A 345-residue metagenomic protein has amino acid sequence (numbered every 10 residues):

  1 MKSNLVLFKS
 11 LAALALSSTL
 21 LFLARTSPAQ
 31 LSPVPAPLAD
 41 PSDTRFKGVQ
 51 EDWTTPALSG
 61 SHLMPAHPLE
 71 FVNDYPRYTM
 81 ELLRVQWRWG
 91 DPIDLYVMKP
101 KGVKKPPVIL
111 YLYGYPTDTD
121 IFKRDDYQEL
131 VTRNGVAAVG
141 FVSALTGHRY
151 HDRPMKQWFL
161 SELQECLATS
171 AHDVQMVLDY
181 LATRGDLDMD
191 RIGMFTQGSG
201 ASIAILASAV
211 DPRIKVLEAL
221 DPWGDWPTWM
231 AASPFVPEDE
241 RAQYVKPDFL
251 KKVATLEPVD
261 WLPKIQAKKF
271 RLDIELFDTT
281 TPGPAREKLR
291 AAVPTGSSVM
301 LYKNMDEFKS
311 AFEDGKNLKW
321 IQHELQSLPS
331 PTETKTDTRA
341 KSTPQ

Functional and structural regions predicted by a protein language model:
L11-F22: Bacterial N-terminal signal peptides
S59-V103: N-terminal cap/lid segment of alpha/beta-hydrolase-fold proteins
L95, K105-G114: Short beta-strand element of the alpha/beta-hydrolase
L112-H172, W229-A232: Cap/lid segment of the alpha/beta-hydrolase catalytic domain
K156-G198: Gly/Ser-rich "nucleophile elbow"/oxyanion-hole loop immediately N-terminal to the catalytic nucleophile in hydrolases
A201-D248: Hydrolase active-site cap/lid region
D239-R286, A291: The feature captures the conserved acid-bearing segment of alpha/beta-hydrolase catalytic domains
E287-Q345: C-terminal catalytic histidine-bearing segment of alpha/beta-hydrolase fold enzymes
